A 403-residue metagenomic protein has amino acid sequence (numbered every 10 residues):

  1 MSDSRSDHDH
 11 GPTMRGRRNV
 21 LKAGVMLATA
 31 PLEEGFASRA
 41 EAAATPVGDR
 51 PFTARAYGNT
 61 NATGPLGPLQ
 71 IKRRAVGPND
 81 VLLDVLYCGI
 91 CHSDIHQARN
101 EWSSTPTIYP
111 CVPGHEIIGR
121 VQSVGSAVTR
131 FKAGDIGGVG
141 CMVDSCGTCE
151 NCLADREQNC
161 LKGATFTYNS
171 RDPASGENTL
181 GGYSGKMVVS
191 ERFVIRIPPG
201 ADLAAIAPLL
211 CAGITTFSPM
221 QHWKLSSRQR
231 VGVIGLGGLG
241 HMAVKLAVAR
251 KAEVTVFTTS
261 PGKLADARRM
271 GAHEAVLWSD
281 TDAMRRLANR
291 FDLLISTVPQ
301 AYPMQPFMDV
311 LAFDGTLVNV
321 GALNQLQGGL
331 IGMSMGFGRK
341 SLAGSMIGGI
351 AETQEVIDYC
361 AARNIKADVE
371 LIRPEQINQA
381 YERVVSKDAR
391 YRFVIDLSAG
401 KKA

Functional and structural regions predicted by a protein language model:
M1-R15: N-terminal secretory signal peptides
R15-E33: N-terminal export leaders
L27-F52, L323-N324, N364-V369, N378-A403: C-terminal capping/lid region of NAD(P)-dependent oxidoreductase domains
E34-A75, D84: C-terminal segment of N-terminal export signals and the immediately downstream linker at the start of the mature
R74-C88, E101-L153, Q158, L180 (+1 more regions): Glycine-rich beta-strand-centered segment in the early N-terminal region that forms part of a ligand/cofactor-binding
H96, P106, C146-I234: NAD(P)H dinucleotide-binding glycine-rich loop of Rossmann-like/cofactor-binding domains, especially the beta1-alpha1
S227, V233-L236, L246-P306: Adenosine-nucleotide cofactor-binding segment
A301-P374, L397-A403: Glycine-rich phosphate-binding loop and adjacent beta-alpha segment of Rossmann(oid) nucleotide-cofactor-binding
